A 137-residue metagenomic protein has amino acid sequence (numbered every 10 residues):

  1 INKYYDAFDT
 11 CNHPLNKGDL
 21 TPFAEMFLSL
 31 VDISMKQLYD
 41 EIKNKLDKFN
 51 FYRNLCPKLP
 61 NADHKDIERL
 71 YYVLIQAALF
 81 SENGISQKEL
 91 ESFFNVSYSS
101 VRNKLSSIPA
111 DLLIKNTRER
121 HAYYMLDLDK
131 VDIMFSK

Functional and structural regions predicted by a protein language model:
I1-E41: Phosphate/pyrophosphate-binding active-site loops
K3, G18-P22, M26, K65 (+3 more regions): Generic recognition of stable, solvent-exposed alpha-helical segments in well-folded globular domains
C11, A77-F80: Basic, amphipathic alpha-helical hairpins
I42-V73: Short alpha-helical segments that sit at the start of domains
Y71, F80-F93: Short acidic, hydrophobic short linear motifs in intrinsically disordered regions
N95-P109: Short amphipathic alpha-helical interaction segments
D111-L113: Glycine-centered, phosphate/nucleic-acid-interacting loop/turn motifs that mediate DNA/RNA or nucleotide
K115-K137: Short, cationic-aromatic polyanion-contact patches
